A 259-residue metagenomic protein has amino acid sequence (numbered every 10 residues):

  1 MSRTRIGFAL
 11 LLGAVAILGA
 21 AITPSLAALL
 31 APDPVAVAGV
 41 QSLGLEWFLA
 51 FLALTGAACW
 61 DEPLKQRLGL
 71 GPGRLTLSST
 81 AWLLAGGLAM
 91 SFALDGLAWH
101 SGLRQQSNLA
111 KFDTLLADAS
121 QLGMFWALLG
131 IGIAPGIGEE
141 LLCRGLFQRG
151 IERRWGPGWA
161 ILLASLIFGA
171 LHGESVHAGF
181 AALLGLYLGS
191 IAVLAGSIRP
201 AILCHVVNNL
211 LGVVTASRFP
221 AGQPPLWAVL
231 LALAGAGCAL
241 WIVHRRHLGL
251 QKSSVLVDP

Functional and structural regions predicted by a protein language model:
M1-A14: N-terminal membrane topogenic signal
G13-D61, S78-W82, V229: Alpha-helical transmembrane segments in multi-pass membrane proteins
I17-T23, L88-A93, S165-G173, V206-S217: Aromatic-anchored segments of alpha-helical transmembrane domains
P34-A38, Q66-G138, R153, G249-D258: Juxtamembrane helix-loop-helix connectors linking adjacent transmembrane helices in multi-pass membrane enzymes
V35, L64, L75-S79, G123-M124 (+3 more regions): Membrane-helix interface segments
L43, W47, L84, L128-I133 (+8 more regions): Residue-level signature of the transmembrane alpha-helical core of multi-pass small-molecule transporters
G138-L163, S190-S197: Membrane-interface helix/loop boundary segments of multi-pass membrane proteins
V206-P259: C-terminal membrane module of polytopic membrane proteins
